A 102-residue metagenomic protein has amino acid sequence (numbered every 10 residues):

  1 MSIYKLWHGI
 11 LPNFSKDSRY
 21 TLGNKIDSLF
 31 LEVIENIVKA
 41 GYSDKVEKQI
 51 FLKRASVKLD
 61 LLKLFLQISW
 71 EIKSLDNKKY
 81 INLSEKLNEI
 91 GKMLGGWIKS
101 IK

Functional and structural regions predicted by a protein language model:
M1-K102: Amphipathic alpha-helical assembly/interaction segments
